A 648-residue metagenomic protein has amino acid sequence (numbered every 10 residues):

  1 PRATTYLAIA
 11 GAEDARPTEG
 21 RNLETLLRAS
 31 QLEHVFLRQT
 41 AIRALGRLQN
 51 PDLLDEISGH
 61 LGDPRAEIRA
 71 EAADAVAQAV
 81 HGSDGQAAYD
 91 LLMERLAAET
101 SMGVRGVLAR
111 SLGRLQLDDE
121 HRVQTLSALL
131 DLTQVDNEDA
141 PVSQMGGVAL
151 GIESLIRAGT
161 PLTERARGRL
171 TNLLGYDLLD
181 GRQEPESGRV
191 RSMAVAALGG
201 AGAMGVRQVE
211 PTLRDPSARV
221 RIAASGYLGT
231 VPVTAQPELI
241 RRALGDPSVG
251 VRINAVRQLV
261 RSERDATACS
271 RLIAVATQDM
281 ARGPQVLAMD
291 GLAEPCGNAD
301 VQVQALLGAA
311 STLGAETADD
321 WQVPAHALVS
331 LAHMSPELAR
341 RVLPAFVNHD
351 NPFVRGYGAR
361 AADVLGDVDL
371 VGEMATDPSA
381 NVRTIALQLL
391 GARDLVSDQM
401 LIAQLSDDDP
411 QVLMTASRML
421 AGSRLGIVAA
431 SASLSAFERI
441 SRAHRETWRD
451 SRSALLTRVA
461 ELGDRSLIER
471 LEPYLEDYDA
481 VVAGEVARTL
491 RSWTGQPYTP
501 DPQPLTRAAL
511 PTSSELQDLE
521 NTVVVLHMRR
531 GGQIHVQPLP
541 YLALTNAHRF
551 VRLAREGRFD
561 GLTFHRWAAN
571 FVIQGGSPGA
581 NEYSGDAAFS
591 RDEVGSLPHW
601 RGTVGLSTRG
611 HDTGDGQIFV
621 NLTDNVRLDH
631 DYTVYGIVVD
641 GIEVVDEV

Functional and structural regions predicted by a protein language model:
P1, R38, R69, R105 (+11 more regions): Residue-level detector of extended alpha-helical repeat arrays and alpha-solenoid scaffolds
P1-R2, Y6-T25, A29, F36-T40 (+7 more regions): Extended, low-complexity, acidic/polar intrinsically disordered regions that flank or interrupt HEAT/TOG/ARM solenoid
A3, A41, A72, L108 (+11 more regions): Conserved hydrophobic register position within alpha-solenoid helical repeats
T5-A12, G46, A77, G113 (+12 more regions): Structural signature of alpha-helical solenoid repeat scaffolds
E13-Q31, N50-G62, G82-A97, D118-D136 (+11 more regions): Amphipathic alpha-helical scaffolding segments comprising HEAT/armadillo-like alpha-solenoid repeats
E33-H34, P64-R65, T100-S101, N137 (+11 more regions): Short inter-helical turns and helix N-cap capping residues of alpha-solenoid HEAT/ARM repeat scaffolds
G250, N254, D279-G291, P324: Core solenoid repeat modules with strong leucine/isoleucine-rich periodicity, prominently canonical LRR arrays but also
L425-V648: Cyclophilin-like peptidyl-prolyl cis-trans isomerases
